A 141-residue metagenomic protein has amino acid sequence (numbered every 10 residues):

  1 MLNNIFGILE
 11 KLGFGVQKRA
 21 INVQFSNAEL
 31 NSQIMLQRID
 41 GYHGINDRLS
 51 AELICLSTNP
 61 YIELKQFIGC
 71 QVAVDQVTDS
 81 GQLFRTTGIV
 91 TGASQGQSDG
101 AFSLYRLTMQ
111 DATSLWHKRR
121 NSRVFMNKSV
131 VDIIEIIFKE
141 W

Functional and structural regions predicted by a protein language model:
M1-V77, G81-R85, A93, S103-W116 (+1 more regions): Juxtamembrane "anchor/assembly" segments of surface/extracellular structural proteins
K139-W141: Short, intrinsically disordered, charge-balanced linker/junction segments flanking boundaries in proteins
